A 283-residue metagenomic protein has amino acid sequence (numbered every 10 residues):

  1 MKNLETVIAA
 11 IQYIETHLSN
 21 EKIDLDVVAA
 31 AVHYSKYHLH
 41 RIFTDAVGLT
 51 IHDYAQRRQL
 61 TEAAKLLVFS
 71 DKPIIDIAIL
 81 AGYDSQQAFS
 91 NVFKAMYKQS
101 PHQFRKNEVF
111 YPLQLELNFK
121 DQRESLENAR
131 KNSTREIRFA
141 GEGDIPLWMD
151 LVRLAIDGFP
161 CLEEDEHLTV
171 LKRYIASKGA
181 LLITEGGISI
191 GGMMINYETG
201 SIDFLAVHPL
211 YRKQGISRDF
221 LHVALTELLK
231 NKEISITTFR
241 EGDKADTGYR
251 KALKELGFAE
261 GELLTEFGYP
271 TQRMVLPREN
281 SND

Functional and structural regions predicted by a protein language model:
I8, E15-T16, D45-L80, E108-L126: Terminal helix-turn-helix DNA-binding modules in bacterial transcription factors
K22-Y54, L80-S100: Basic/polar phosphate-binding segments, predominantly the helix-turn-helix DNA-binding elements of transcriptional
R57, K213-T226, K251: Conserved acetyl-CoA-binding loop-helix of GNAT-fold acetyltransferases
Q87-A88, V92, E241-E262: Conserved active-site alpha-helix within GNAT-family acetyltransferase domains
T134-D150: A short beta-loop-alpha structural element at the N-terminal edge of CoA-dependent acyl/N-acetyltransferase catalytic
G158-L181: Active-site rim helix/loop that mediates acceptor-substrate recognition in acyltransferases
H208-D219, G242-G248: Conserved glycine-rich acetyl-CoA-binding loop
L228-K244: Conserved GNAT acetyl-CoA-binding A-motif
